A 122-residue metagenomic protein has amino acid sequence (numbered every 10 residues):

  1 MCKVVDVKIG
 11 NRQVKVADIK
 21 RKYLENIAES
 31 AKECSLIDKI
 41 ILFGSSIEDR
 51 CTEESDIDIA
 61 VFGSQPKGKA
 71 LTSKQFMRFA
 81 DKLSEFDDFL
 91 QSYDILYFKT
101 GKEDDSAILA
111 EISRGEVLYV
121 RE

Functional and structural regions predicted by a protein language model:
M1-K39, I47-E53, S64-E122: Catalytic core of pol beta-like nucleotidyltransferases
